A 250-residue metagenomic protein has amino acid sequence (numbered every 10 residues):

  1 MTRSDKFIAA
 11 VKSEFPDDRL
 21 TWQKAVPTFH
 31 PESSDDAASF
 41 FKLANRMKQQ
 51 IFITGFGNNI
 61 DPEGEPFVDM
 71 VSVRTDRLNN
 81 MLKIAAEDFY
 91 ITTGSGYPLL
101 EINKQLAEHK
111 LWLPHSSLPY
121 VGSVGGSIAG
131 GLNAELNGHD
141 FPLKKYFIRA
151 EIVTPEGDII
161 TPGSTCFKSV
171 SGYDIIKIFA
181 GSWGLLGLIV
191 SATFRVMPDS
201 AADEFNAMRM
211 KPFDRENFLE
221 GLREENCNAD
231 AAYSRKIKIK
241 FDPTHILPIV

Functional and structural regions predicted by a protein language model:
M1-F29, L43-N58, F218-A229: N-terminal accessory segments
D18-R19, V26-T28, Q49-F52, D69-S72 (+8 more regions): Structural motif
L20-N80, I91-T93, L100, H109-P114: Glycine-rich N-terminal segment of FAD-binding domains in flavoprotein oxidoreductases, spanning the beta-loop-helix
E32, G64-M70, R74-D76, L111 (+3 more regions): Conserved glycine-rich FAD pyrophosphate-binding loop
L82-F89, L106: Acidic/polar active-site rim loop that often engages polyanionic ligands
F89-Y90, Y97-I102, S123-V124: Short, structural beta-strand-to-alpha-helix junction motif
H109, P114-R209: FAD-binding subdomain of flavoenzyme oxidoreductases
